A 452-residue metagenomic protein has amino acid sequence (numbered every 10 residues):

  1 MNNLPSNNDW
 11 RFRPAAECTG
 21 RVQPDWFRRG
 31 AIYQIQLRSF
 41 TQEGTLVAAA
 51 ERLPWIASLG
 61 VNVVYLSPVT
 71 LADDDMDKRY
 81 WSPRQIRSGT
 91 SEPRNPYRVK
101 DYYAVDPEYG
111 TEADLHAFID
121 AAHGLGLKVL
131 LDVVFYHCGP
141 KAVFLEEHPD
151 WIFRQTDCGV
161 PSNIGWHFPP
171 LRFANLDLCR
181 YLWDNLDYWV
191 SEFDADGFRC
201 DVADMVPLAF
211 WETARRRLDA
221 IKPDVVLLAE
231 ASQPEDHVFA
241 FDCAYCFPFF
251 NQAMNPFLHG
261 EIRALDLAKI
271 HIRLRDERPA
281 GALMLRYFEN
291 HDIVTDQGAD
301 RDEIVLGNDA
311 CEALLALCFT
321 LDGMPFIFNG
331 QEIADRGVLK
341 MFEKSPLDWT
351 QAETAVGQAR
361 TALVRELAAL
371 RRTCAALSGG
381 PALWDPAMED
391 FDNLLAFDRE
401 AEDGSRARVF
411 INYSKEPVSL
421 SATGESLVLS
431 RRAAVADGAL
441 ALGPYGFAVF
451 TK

Functional and structural regions predicted by a protein language model:
M1-Y65, L71, H116, A121 (+3 more regions): Carbohydrate-interacting/catalytic domains
N3-A15, S191, D201-M284, L317 (+2 more regions): Active-site-proximal helices and loops of the catalytic beta/alpha 8
S6-R13, E17-I32, R38-V47, P54-N62 (+2 more regions): Substrate-binding/active-site clefts of carbohydrate-active enzymes
I32-Q34, V63, G126-L130, A195-R199 (+3 more regions): Structural preference for beta-strand elements that scaffold enzyme active sites
I35, I56, L66, Y102 (+9 more regions): Conserved, mostly hydrophobic/aromatic
R52, D114-F118, L178-W189, F210 (+5 more regions): Alpha-helical packing segments of well-folded alpha/beta enzyme cores
Y65-D75, D132-K141, D201-P207, E230-E235 (+2 more regions): Short, solvent-exposed turn/loop segments enriched in Gly/Ser/Thr/Pro and often Arg
A280-I304: Active-site clefts of carbohydrate-active enzymes
